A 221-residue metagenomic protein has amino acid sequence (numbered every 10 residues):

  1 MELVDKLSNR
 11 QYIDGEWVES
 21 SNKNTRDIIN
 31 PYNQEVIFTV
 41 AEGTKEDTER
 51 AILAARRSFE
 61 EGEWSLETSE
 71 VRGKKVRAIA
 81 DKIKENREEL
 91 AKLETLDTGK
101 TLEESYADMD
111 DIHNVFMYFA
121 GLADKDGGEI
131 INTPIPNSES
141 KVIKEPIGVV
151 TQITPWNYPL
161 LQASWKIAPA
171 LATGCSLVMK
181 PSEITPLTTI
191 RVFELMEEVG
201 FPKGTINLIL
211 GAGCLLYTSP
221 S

Functional and structural regions predicted by a protein language model:
M1-V40, K74, A78, G128-I153: Terminal low-complexity tails and localization/encapsulation signals of metabolic enzymes
L3, W64, F116-F119, W156 (+1 more regions): Tryptophan-centric aromatic hotspots in well-structured domains and transmembrane helices
Y12-I13, D27-N30, V36-R50, G200-T205 (+1 more regions): Histidine- and aromatic-rich ligand-binding microenvironments
V18, T44, I184: Short, glycine-/Ser/Thr-/acidic-enriched flexible segments
E35-K125: Glycine-rich loop-to-alpha-helix module at the N-terminal edge of alpha/beta enzyme cores
G128-S219: Rossmann-like NAD(P) dinucleotide-binding subdomain of oxidoreductase/dehydrogenase enzymes
